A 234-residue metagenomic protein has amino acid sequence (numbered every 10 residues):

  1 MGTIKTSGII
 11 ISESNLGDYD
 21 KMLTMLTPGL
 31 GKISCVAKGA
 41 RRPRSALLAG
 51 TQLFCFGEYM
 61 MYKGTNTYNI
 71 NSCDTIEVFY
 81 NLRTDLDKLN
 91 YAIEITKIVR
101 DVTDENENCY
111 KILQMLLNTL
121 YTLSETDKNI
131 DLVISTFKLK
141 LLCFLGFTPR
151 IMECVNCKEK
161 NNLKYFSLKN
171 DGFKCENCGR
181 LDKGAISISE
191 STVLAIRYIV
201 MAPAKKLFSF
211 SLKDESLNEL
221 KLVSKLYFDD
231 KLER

Functional and structural regions predicted by a protein language model:
M1-R234: Non-catalytic alpha-helical scaffolds and adjoining flexible linkers that form interface surfaces for assembly
